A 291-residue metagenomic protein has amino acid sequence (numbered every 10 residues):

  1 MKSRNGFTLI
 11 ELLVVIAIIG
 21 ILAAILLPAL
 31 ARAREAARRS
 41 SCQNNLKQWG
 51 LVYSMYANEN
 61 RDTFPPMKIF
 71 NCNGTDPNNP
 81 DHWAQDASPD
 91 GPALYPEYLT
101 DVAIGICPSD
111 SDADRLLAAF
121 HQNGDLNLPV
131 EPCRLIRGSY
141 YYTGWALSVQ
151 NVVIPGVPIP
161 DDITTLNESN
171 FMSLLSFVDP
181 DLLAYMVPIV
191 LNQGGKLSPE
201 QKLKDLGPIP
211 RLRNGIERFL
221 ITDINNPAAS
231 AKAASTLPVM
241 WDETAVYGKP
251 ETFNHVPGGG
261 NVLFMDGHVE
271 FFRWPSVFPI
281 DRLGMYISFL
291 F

Functional and structural regions predicted by a protein language model:
K2-N44: Amphipathic alpha-helical segments typified by the pilin-like N-terminal helix that continues immediately C-terminal
Q43-F291: Short, well-structured segments within or immediately adjacent to enzyme catalytic domains that line ligand-binding
